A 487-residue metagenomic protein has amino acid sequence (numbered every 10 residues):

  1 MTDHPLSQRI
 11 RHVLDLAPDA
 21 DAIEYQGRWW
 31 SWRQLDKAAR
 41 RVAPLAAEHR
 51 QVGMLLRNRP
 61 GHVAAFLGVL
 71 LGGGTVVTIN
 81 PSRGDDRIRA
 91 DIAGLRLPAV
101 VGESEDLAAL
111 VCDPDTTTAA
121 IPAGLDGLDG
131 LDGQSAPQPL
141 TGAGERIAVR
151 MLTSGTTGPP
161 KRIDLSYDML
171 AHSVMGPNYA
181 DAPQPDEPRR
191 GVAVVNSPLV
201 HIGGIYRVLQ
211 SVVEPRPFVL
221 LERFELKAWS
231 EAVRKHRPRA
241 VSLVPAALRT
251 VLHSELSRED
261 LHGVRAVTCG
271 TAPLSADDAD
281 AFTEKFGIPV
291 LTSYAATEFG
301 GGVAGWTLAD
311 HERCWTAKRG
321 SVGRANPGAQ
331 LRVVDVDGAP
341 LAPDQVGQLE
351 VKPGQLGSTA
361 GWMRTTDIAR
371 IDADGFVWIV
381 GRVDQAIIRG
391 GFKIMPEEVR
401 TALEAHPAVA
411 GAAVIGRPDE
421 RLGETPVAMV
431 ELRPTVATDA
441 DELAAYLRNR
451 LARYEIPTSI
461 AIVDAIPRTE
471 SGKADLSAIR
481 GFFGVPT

Functional and structural regions predicted by a protein language model:
T2, L6, D19-A47, G84-R89: Conserved AMP-binding/adenylate-forming core of the ANL superfamily
R28, A43-R83, K393: Conserved AMP-binding/adenylate-forming
L45-R50, P137-E145, R150-V194, Y206 (+1 more regions): Conserved adenylate-forming
V174-V192, V200-A240: Conserved AMP-binding/adenylation subdomain of ANL enzymes
R239-L243, H253-T316, Q330: Gly/Ser/Thr-rich phosphate-binding loop
V241, T366-E455, G481: AMP-binding/adenylate-forming catalytic core of the ANL superfamily
Q330-E350, D372-D374, V436-A440, A474-L476: Conserved beta-loop-beta connector loops within the AMP-binding
A452-K473: AMP-binding/adenylate-forming catalytic domain of the ANL superfamily
